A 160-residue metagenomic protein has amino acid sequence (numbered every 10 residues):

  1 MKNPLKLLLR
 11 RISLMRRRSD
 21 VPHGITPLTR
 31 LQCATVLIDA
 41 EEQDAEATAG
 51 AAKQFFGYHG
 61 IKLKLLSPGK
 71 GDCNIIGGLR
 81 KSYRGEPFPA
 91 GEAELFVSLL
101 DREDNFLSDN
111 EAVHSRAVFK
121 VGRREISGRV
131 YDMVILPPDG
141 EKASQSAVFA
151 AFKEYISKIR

Functional and structural regions predicted by a protein language model:
M1-C33: Short N-terminal or domain-adjacent regulatory/targeting segments
C33, K62, F119: Residues at the starts of beta-strands that form the adenosine-phosphate
A34-E46: Short, glycine-rich nucleotide/cofactor-binding loops
I38-A40, S67-G69, S98-L100, R124: Short beta-strand/turn micro-motifs composed of small residues that flank or help shape donor/cofactor-binding pockets
Q43, T48-P89: Conserved nucleotide-cofactor-binding alpha/beta core module
G50-Q54, E94, K153: Generic solvent-exposed, charged/amphipathic alpha-helical segments that serve as macromolecular interface scaffolds
I75-G140: Active-site and donor-binding regions of nucleotide-sugar-utilizing enzymes
V130-R160: Active-site-proximal region of nucleotide-activated glycan assembly enzymes, centered on histidine/acidic-rich loops
